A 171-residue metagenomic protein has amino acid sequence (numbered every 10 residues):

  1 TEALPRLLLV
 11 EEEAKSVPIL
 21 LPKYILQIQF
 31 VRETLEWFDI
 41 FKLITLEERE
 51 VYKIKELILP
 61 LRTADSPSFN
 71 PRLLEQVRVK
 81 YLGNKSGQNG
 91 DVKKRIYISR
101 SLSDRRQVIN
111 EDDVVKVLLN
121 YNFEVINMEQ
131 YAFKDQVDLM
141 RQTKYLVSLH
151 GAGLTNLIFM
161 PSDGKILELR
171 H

Functional and structural regions predicted by a protein language model:
T1-H171: The feature primarily captures lumenal catalytic ectodomains of type II secretory-pathway glycosyltransferases
